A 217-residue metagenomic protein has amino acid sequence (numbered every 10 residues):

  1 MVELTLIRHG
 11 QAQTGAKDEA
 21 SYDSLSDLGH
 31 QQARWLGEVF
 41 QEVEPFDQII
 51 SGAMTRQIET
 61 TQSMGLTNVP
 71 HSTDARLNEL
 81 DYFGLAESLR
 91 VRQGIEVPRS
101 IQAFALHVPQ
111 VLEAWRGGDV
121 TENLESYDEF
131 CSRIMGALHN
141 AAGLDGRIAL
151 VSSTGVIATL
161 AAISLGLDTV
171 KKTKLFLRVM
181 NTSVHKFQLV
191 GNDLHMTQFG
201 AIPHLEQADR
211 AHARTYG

Functional and structural regions predicted by a protein language model:
L4, L144-S152: Generic beta-sheet signal
L4-Q62, E125-M135: Loop-to-helix element that buttresses phosphate recognition and phosphoryl-transfer chemistry
T5, S72-D74, T197: General small-molecule cofactor/ligand-binding pocket signal
G10, T154, G200-I202: Active-site metal-binding loops of divalent metal-dependent hydrolases
W35-P109: Phosphate-coordination/substrate-recognition cap region in phosphate-metabolizing enzymes
E42-P45, A141-G146: Glycine-rich phosphate-binding loop signature in dinucleotide/nucleotide-binding domains
N78-S100, L144-R147, A162-G217: Acidic, low-complexity terminal tails and accessory targeting/binding regions of phosphate-metabolizing enzymes
P109-L144: Internal catalytic-core helix/loop-beta-alpha segment that presents or stabilizes conserved functional determinants
